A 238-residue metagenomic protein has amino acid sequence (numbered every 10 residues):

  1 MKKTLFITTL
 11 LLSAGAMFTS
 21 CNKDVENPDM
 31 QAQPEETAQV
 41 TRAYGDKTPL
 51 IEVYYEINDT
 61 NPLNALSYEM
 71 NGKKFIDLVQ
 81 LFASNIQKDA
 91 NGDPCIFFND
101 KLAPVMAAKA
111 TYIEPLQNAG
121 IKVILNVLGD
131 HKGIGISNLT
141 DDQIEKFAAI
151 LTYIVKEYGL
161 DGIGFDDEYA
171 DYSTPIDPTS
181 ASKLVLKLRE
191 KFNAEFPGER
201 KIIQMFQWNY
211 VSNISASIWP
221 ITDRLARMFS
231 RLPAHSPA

Functional and structural regions predicted by a protein language model:
M1-A32: Bacterial Sec-dependent N-terminal signal peptides
C21-A238: Secreted glycan hydrolases and related glycan-binding modules that recognize and/or cleave
